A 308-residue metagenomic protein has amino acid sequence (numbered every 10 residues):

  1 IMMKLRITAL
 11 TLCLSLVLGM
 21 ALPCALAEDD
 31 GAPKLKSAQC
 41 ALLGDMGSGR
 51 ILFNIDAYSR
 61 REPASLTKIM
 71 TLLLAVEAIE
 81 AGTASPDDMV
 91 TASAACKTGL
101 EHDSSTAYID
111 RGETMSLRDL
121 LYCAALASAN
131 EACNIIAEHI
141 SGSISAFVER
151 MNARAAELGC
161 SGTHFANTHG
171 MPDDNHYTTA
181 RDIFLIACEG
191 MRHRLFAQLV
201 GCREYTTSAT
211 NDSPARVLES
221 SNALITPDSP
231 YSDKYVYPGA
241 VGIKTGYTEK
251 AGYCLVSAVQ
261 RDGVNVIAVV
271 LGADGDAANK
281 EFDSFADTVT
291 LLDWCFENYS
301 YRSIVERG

Functional and structural regions predicted by a protein language model:
I1, L26, R307-G308: Short, intrinsically disordered, charge-balanced linker/junction segments flanking boundaries in proteins
I1-T11: Bacterial N-terminal signal peptides that target proteins for export
L12-M20: Hydrophobic core
C24-R181, A187-R194: Active-site-adjacent loops and short helices of periplasmic peptidoglycan-processing enzymes
C160-S161, P172-G308: Domain-terminus/edge residues, biased toward the C-terminal soluble/receptor-binding domains of extracytoplasmic
